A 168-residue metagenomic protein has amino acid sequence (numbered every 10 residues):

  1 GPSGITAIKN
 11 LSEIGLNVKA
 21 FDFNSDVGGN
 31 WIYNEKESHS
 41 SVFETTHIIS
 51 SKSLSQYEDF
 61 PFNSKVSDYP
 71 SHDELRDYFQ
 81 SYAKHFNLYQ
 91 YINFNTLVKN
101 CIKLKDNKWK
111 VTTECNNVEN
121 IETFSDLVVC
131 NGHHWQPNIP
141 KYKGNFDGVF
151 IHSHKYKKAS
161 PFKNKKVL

Functional and structural regions predicted by a protein language model:
G1-A20: N-terminal Rossmann-like FAD-binding beta1-loop-alpha1 element of flavoenzymes
S3, S25-V27, E37-S38, F60-F62 (+4 more regions): Short, solvent-exposed loop/turn segments at secondary-structure junctions
L16, F23-D26, N30-S81: Glycine-rich active-site loop/strand segments that organize a redox cofactor
A20, L54, I92, G148-I151: Conserved beta-strand scaffold positions in the cores of enzyme catalytic domains, especially in NTP/NDP-utilizing
N30-N34, D106, P140: Short aromatic-enriched loop/helix-cap "lid" or pocket-rim segments at secondary-structure transitions that line
W31, Y57, F79, V111 (+3 more regions): Structural signal for hydrophobic/aromatic residues that build the beta-strand cores of folded beta-sheet domains
K65-S67, S71-L75, V129-L168: Glycine-rich dinucleotide-binding loop and its adjacent helix/turn
K65-W135: Feature captures the FAD/FMN-dependent oxidoreductase FAD-binding
